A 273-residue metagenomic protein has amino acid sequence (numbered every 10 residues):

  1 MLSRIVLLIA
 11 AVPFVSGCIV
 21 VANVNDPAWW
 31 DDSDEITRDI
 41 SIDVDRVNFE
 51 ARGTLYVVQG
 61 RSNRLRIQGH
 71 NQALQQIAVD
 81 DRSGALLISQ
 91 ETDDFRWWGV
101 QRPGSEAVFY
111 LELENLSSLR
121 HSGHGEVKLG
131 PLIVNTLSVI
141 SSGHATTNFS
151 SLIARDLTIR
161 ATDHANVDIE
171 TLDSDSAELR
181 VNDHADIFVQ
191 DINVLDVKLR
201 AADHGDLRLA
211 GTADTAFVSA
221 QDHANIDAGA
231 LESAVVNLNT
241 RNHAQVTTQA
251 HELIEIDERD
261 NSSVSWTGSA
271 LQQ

Functional and structural regions predicted by a protein language model:
M1-C18: Sec-dependent bacterial lipoprotein signal peptides
C18-E50, T54-S122, E126-S141, N148-R160 (+4 more regions): Acidic (Asp/Glu) and glycine-rich low-complexity loops/linkers that are typically intrinsically disordered
R82-G84, A145, Q221, R241: A short, structured loop/turn motif at beta-sheet edges
T146-N148, R155, D186-Q190: Short flexible/disordered coil segments
A165: Internal active-site segments that recognize and position negatively charged phosphoryl groups and nucleotide moieties
I169-R180, H184-Q273: Short, surface-exposed interaction patches in beta-rich subdomains that mediate adhesion/assembly near membranes
